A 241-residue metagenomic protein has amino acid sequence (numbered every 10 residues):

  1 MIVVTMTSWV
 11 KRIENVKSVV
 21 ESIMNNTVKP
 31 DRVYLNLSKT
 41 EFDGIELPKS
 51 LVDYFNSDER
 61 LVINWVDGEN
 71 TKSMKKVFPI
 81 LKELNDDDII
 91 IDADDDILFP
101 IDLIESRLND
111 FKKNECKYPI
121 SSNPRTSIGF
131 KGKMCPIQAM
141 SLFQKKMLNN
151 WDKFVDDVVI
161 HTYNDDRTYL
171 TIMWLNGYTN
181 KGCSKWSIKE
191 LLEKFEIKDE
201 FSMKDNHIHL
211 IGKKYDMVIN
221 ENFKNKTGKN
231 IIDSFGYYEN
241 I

Functional and structural regions predicted by a protein language model:
M1, D31-R32, I89, T179: Residues at the starts of beta-strands that form the adenosine-phosphate
M1, E14-V19, D156-I241: C-terminal catalytic/acceptor-binding lobe
V3-K11, N26: A conserved hydrophobic helix/loop-capping motif in glycosyltransferases and polysaccharide synthases
V19-D31, K39-T40, Y54: Short, acidic, metal-binding catalytic loop of nucleotide-sugar glycosyltransferases
N36-D88: Active-site-proximal specificity loops/subdomain of glycosyltransferases
D87-L98: Short beta-strand-to-loop acidic/aromatic patch adjacent to the donor-nucleotide binding site
I101-T126: Conserved donor-nucleotide/metal-binding helix-loop-beta segment in metal-dependent transferases, i.e., the alpha-helix
M134-K153: Conserved nucleotide-sugar donor-binding and metal-coordinating catalytic region shared by glycosyltransferases
